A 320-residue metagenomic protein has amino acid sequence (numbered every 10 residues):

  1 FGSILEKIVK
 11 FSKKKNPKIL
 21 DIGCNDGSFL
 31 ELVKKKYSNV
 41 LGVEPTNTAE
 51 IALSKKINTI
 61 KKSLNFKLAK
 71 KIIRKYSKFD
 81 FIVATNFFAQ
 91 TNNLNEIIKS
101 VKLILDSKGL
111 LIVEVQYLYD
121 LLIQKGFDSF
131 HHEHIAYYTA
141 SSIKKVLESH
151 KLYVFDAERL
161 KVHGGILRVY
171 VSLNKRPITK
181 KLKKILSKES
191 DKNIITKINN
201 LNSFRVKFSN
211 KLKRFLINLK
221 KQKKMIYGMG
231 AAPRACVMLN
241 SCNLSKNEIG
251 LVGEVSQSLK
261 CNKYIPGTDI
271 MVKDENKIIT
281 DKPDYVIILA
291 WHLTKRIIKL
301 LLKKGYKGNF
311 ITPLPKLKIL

Functional and structural regions predicted by a protein language model:
F1-I51, G126, H131, A136 (+2 more regions): Extended interfacial segments that mediate partner engagement and assembly in macromolecular machines
K7-I8, L32, K175-L320: Hydrophobic, well-ordered beta-alpha structural blocks that scaffold small-molecule cofactor pockets
K56-A69, M271-V272: Conserved SAM-binding strand-loop segment of SAM-dependent methyltransferases
K67-S77, E275-D281: Short amphipathic alpha-helix with an adjacent loop that forms part of the alpha/beta core around
V83: A conserved beta-strand element that flanks and buttresses the S-adenosyl-L-methionine
N95-L110: A short glycine-rich, Lys/Arg-flanked "PGG" loop and its adjoining helix->strand segment in the class I
K108-Q116, N309-P315: Conserved beta-strand signature within the Rossmann-like core of class I S-adenosyl-L-methionine
V113-A136, A140-S142: Short, glycine-/aromatic-enriched active-site segment of Class I SAM-dependent methyltransferases
